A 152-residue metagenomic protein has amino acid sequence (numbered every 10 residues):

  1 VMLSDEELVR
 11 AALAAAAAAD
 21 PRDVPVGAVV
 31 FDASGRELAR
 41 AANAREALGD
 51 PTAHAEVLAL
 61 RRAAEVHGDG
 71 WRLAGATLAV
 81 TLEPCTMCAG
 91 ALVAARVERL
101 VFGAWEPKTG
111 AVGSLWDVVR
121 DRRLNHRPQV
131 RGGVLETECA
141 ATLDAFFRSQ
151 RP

Functional and structural regions predicted by a protein language model:
V1-D23, E37, M87-P152: Zinc-dependent deaminase
M2, R45-E46: A short, polar/acidic, helix/strand-boundary loop motif
E6, A53, V57, T86: Glycine-rich phosphate-binding loop at the start of an alpha helix
A12, A16-A19, A28, A39 (+2 more regions): Small-residue (primarily alanine) positions within well-ordered alpha-helices, especially packing/interaction faces
V26-G35: Short beta-strand scaffold segments in enzyme catalytic cores
L38-R45: Short beta->alpha transition motifs characteristic of CBS
A47-L58, R62: A short, polar/charged loop-to-alpha-helix boundary motif
G70-L82: Immediate flanking context of iron-sulfur cluster ligation sites
